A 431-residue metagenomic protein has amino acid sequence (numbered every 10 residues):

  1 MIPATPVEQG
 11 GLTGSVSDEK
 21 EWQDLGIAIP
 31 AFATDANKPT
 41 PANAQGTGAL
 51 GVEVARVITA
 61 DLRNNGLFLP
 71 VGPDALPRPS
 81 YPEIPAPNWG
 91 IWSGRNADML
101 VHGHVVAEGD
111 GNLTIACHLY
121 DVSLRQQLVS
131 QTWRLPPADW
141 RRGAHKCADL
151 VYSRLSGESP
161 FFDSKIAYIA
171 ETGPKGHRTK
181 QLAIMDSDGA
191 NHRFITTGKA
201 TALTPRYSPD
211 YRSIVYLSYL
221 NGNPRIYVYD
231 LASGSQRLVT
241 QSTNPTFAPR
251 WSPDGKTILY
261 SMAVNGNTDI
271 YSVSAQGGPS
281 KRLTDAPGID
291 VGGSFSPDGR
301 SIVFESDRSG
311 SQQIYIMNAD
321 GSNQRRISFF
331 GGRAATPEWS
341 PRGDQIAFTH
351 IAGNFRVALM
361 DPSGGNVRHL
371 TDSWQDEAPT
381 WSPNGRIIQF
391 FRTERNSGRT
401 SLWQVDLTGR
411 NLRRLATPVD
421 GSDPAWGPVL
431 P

Functional and structural regions predicted by a protein language model:
V16-N88, V101-V106: Short beta-strand->alpha-helix linker/helix-N-cap micro-motif that forms a surface specificity/interaction loop
E83-L150: Amphipathic beta-strand/beta-sheet edge segments enriched in Tyr/Trp
N112-T114, K175-A183, N223-Y227, N267-Y271 (+3 more regions): Structural motif
P160-F162, P209-D210, P253-D254, P297-D298 (+3 more regions): Residue-level detector of Asp-centered blade-edge/turn motifs that repeat once per structural unit in beta-propeller
I166, I214-V215, G255-L259, G299-V303 (+2 more regions): Hydrophobic beta-strand positions that form the internal "hydrophobic ladder" of WD40/Gbeta-like beta-propeller blades
D186-L203, Y229-F247, V273-I289, M317-R333 (+3 more regions): Multi-bladed beta-propeller domains
